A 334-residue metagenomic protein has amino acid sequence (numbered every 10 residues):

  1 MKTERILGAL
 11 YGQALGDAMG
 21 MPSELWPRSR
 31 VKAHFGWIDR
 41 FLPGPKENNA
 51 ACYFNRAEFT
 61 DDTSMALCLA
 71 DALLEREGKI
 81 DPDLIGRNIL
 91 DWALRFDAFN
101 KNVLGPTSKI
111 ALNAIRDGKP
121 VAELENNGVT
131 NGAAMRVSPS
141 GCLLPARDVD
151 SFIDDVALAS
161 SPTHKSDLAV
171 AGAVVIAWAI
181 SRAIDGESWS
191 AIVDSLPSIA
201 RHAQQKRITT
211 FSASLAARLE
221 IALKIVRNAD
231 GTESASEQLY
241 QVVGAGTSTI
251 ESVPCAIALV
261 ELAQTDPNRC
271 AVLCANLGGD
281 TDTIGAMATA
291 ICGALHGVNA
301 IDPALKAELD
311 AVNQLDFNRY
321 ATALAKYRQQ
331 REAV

Functional and structural regions predicted by a protein language model:
M1-V334: Structured, active/binding-site neighborhoods that engage oxygen-rich ligands
